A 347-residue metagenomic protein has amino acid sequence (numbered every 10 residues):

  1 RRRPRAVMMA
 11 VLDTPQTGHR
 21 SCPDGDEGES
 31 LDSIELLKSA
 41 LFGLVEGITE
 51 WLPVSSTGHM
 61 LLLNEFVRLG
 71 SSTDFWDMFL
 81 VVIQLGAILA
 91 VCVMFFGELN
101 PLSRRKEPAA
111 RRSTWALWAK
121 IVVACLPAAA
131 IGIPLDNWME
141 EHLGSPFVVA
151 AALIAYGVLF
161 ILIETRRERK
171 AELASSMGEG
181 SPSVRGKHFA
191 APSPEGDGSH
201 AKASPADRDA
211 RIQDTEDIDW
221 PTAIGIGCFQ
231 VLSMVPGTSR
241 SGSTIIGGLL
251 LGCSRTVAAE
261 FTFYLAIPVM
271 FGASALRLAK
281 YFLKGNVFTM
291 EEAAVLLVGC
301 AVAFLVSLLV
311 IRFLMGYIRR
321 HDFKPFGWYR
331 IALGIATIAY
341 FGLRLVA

Functional and structural regions predicted by a protein language model:
R2-A347: Multi-pass membrane proteins that catalyze or facilitate reactions on polyprenyl-/lipid-phosphate substrates and their
